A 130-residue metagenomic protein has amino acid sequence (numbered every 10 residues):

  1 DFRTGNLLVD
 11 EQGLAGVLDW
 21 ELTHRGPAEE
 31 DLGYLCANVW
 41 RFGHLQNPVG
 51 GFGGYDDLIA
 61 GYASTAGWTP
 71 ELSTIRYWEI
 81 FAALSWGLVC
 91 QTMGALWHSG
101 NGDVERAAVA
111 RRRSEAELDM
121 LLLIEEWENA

Functional and structural regions predicted by a protein language model:
D1-L32, C36: Active-site acidic catalytic loop and adjacent metal/ATP-binding pocket of ATP-dependent phosphoryl transfer enzymes
D10-A15, P70, I124-A130: Conserved NTP-binding catalytic cores of kinases and kinase-like/nucleotidyltransferase enzymes across multiple kinase
V17-W20, G53-E71, E115-L123: Short amphipathic alpha-helical segments and their helix-coil junctions
E29-G67, F81-S99: Active-site activation/catalytic loop segments of kinase-like enzymes and analogous catalytic loops in related
L45-Q46, L72-T74, S99-R106: Short, surface-exposed loop/turn segments at secondary-structure junctions
T69-F81: All-alpha amphipathic helical-bundle segments outside canonical DNA-binding/catalytic cores that form hydrophobic
L96-A130: Regulatory N- and C-terminal appendages and interdomain linkers associated with kinase/kinase-like NTP transferase
